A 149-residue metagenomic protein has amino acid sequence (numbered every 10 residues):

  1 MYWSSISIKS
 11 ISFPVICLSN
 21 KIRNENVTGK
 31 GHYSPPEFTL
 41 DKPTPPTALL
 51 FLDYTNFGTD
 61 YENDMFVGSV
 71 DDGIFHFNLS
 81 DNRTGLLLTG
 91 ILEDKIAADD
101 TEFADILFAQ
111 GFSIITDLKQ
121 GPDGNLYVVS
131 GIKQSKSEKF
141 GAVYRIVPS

Functional and structural regions predicted by a protein language model:
M1-D105, S135-E138, I146-P148: Beta-propeller domain segments
K42, G111-F112: Conserved loop/turn at the beginning of each blade in beta-propeller domains
N63, P122-L126: Structural signal for glycine-centered tight turns and loop->strand junctions in beta-sheet-rich domains
V67, Y127-S130: Residue position within the beta-strands of beta-propeller blades
I115-T116: Repeated scaffold domains used in trafficking and secretory/extracellular systems, primarily beta-propellers
G124, G131-S135: A short, acidic, flexible beta-alpha connecting loop/helix-capping segment that sits on the rim of active
V143: Polar, low-complexity loop segments and adjacent catalytic/binding residues used for recognizing and processing sugar
